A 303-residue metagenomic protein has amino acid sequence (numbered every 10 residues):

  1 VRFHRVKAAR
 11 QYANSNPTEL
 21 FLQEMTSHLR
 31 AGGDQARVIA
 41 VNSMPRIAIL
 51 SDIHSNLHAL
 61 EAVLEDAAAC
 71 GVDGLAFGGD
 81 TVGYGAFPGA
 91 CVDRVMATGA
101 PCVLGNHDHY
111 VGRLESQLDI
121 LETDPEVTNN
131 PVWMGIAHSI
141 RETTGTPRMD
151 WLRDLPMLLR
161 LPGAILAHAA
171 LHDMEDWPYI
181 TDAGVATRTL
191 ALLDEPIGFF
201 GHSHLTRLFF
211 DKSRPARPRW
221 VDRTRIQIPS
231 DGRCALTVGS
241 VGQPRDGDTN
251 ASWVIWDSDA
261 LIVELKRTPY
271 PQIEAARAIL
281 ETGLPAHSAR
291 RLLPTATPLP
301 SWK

Functional and structural regions predicted by a protein language model:
V1-L20: Extreme N-terminal basic, low-complexity initiation segments that serve as generic localization/processing leaders
V38-T98: N-terminal active-site segment of His-dependent metallophosphoesterases
N42-I47, R160-L166, P229-A235: Beta-strand-turn-beta hairpins that frame and shape the catalytic cleft of phosphate-ester-processing enzymes
L50-S51, L75-D80, P101-N106, A167 (+2 more regions): Active-site neighborhood of phospho(di)ester-bond hydrolases with catalytic His/Asp-centered motifs
H54-A59, G83-A86, D108-R113, H172-M174 (+2 more regions): Active-site environment of divalent metal-dependent phosphoester hydrolases
C91-V92, A97-A167, D173, W177-D194: Active-site neighborhood of divalent metal-dependent phosphoester bond hydrolases
L158-L159, T206-F210, S252-W256: Short beta-strand scaffold segments in enzyme catalytic cores
S213-K303: Acidic, His/Gly-rich catalytic cores of divalent-metal-dependent hydrolytic chemistry
